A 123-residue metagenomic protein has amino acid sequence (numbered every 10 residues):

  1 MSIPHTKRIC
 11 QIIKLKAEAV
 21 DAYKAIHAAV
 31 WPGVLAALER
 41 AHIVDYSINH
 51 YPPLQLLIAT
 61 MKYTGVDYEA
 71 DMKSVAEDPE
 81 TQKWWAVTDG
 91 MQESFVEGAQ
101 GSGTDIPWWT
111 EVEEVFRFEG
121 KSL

Functional and structural regions predicted by a protein language model:
M1-P4, G120-L123: Eukaryotic N-terminal low-complexity, Ser/Thr- and Lys/Arg-rich leader segments that predominantly function as
R8-K14: Active-site-flanking beta-strand signature of metal-NTP-handling nucleotidyl enzymes and homologous cyclase-like
K14-K16, K62-T64: Solvent-exposed residues in well-ordered beta-strands and their adjoining turns, especially edge/terminal strands
A19-V44: Short amphipathic alpha-helical segments
A37, A41, Y63-W108: An amphipathic, aromatic/His-enriched active-site/gating alpha helix that lines ligand/cofactor pockets
S47-Y51: Short beta-strand
Q55-M61: A generic structural motif
E111, V115-S122: Terminal substrate-recognition subdomain of acyl/acetyltransferases
